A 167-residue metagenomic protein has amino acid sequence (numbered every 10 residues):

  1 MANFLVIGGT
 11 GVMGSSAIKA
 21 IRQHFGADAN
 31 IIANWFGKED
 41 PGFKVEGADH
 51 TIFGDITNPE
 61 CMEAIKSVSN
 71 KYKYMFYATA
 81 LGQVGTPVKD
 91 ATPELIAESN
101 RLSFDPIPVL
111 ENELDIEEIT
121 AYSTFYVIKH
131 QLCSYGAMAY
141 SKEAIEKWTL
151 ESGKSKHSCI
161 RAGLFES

Functional and structural regions predicted by a protein language model:
N3-V6, M75-F76: Conserved hydrophobic beta-strands of the Rossmann-like cofactor-binding core in SDR/related NAD(P)H-dependent
L5-Q23: N-terminal Rossmann NAD(P)H-binding glycine-rich loop of SDR-like oxidoreductase domains
F25-F43: Conserved glycine-rich Rossmann-like NAD(P)H-binding loop of the short-chain dehydrogenase/reductase
K44-E60: Rossmann-fold cofactor-recognition segment
F76-G85, S123-T124: Conserved NAD(P)H cofactor-binding loop of Rossmann-fold oxidoreductase domains
L81-L95: Conserved mid-core segment of classical short-chain dehydrogenase/reductases
L95-N100, E117-K154, G163-S167: Catalytic loop of short-chain dehydrogenase/reductase
